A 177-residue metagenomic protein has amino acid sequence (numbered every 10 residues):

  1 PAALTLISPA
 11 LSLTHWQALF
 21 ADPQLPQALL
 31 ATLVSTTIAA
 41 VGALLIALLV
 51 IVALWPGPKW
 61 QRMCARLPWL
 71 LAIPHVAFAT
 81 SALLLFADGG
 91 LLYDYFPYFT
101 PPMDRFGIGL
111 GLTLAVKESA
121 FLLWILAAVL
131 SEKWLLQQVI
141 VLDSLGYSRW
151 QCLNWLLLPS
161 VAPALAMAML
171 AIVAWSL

Functional and structural regions predicted by a protein language model:
P1-P9, P23-S131, S160, A164-S176: Membrane-water interface segments at the C-terminal ends of transmembrane alpha-helices in multi-pass inner-membrane
L11-A21, N154: A short amphipathic helical element positioned immediately N-terminal to and/or at the very start of a transmembrane
H15, S81, I140: Ca2+-coordinating acidic residues in Ca2+-binding motifs
W16, G89-L91, S148-R149: Generic detector of short, locally flexible boundary/turn motifs and exposed helical patches
S131-W134, I140-V161: Short helix-to-coil transition segments within interhelical loops that connect adjacent transmembrane helices
